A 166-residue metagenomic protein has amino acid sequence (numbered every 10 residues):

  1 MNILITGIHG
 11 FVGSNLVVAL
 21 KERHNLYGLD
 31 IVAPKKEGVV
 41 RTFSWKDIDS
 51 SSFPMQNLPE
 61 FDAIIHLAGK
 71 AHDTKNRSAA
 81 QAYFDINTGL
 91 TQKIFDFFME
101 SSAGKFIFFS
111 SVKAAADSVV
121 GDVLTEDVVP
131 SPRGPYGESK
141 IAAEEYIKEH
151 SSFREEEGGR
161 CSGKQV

Functional and structural regions predicted by a protein language model:
I3-R23: N-terminal Rossmann NAD(P)H-binding glycine-rich loop of SDR-like oxidoreductase domains
T6, L29, I64-K70, F106-V112: SDR active-site strand-loop-helix element
N25-A33: Conserved glycine-rich Rossmann-like NAD(P)H-binding loop of the short-chain dehydrogenase/reductase
E37-S50: Active-site regions of enzymes building and remodeling cell-envelope glycoconjugates
D47-I86: NAD(P)H-binding glycine-rich loop region in Rossmannoid oxidoreductase-like domains and their noncatalytic homologs
Q81, D85-Q92, G104, D127 (+1 more regions): Conserved internal alpha-helix in NAD(P)-dependent oxidoreductase domains
K93-P135, S162: Conserved Rossmann-fold NAD(P)-dependent oxidoreductase catalytic core, especially the SDR/UDP-sugar
S131-V166: Active-site Tyr-X1-5-Lys
